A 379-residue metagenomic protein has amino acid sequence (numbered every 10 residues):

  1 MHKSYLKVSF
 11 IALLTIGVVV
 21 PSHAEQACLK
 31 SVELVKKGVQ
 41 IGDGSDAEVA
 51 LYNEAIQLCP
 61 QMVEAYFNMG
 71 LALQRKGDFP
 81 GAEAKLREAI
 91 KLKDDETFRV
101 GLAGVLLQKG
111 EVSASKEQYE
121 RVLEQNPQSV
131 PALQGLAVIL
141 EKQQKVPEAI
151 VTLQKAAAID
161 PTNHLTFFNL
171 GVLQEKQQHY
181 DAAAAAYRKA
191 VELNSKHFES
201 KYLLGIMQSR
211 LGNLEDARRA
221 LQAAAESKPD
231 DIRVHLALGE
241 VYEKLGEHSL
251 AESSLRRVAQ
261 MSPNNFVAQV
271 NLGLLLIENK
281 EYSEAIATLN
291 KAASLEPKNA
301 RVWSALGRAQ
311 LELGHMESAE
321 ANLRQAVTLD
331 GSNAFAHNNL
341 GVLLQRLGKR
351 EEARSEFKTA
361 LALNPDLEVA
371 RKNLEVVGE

Functional and structural regions predicted by a protein language model:
M1-S9: Bacterial N-terminal signal peptides that target proteins for export
V20-N68, Q74-G77, A84, E379: N-terminal leader/linker segments that initiate helical-solenoid repeat arrays
A27-S31, V63-E64, E96-F98, V130-P131 (+7 more regions): Helix-start (N-cap) detector for alpha-helical repeat units in TPR-like alpha-solenoids, especially tetratricopeptide
L29-V32, E278, V342-E379: Terminal, low-structured helical/coil segments at or just beyond the last alpha-helical repeat
I41-E54, R75-E88, K109-R121, Q143-K155 (+8 more regions): Structural signature of tandem alpha-helical TPR/SEL1-like repeats, specifically the intra-repeat loop/turn
L58, K91-L92, Q125, I159 (+6 more regions): Structural marker of alpha-solenoid helical repeat scaffolds
